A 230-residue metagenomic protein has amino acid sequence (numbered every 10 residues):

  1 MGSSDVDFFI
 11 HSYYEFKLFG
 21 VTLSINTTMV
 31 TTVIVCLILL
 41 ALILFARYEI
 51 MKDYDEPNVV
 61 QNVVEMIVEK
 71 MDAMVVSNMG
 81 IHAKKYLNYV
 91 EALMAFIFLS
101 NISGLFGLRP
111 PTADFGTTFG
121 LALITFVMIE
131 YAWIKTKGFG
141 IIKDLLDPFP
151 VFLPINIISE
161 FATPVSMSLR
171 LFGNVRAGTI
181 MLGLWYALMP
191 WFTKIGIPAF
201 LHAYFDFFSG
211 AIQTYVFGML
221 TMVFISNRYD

Functional and structural regions predicted by a protein language model:
M1-D230: Selective transmembrane helix interface/packing segments
